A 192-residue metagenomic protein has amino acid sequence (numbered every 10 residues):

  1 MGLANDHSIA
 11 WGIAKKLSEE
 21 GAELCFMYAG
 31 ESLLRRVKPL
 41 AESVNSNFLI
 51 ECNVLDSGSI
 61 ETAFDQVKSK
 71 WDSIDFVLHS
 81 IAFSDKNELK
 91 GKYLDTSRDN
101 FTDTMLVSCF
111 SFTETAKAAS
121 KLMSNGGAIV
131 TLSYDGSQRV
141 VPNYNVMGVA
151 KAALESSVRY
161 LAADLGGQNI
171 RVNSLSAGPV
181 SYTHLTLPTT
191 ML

Functional and structural regions predicted by a protein language model:
M1-C25: Canonical Rossmann dinucleotide-binding motif of NAD(H)/NADP(H)-dependent dehydrogenases/reductases, specifically
G2-W11, A82-T104, S111-T113, A128-G167 (+1 more regions): Catalytic loop of short-chain dehydrogenase/reductase
G21-R36: Conserved glycine-rich Rossmann-like NAD(P)H-binding loop of the short-chain dehydrogenase/reductase
A41, C52, D56-E61, D65-D72 (+4 more regions): Conserved mid-core segment of classical short-chain dehydrogenase/reductases
S46, D72-D75, F110, A119-D135 (+1 more regions): Active-site loop of short-chain dehydrogenase/reductase
A63, L78, S111-A119, S157-V158: Hydrophobic positions on the long internal alpha-helix of Rossmann-like NAD(P)-dependent oxidoreductase domains
R171-G178: Conserved SDR Rossmann-fold cofactor-binding beta-strand/turn motif
T183-T189: Conserved small/polar residues in nucleotide/adenosyl-binding loops
